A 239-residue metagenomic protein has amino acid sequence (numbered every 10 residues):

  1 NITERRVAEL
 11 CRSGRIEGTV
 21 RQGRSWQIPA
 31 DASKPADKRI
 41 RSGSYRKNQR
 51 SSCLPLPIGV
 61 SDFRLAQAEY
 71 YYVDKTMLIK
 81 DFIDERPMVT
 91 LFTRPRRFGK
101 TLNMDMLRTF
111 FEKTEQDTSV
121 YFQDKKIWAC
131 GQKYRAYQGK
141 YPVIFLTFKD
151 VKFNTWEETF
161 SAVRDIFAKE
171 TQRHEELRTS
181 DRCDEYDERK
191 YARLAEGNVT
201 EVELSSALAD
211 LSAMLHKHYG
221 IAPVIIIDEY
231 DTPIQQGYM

Functional and structural regions predicted by a protein language model:
N1-V7: Polyanion-binding surface elements
G18-Q27: Short Lys/Arg-enriched helix C-cap and helix-to-coil transition segments that create basic nucleic-acid-contact patches
D31-S51: A short, Lys/Arg-enriched interface patch at domain edges and termini
Q49-C130: Walker A/P-loop-proximal flanking segment of P-loop NTPase domains
P57-V60, F145, V151-E158, A162-S205 (+1 more regions): Conserved P-loop NTPase mechanochemical-coupling segment
R64, D74, K80, T109-E176: P-loop NTPase motor core
E201-A222: Conserved helicase/translocase P-loop NTPase motor core
G220-M239: Conserved P-loop NTPase "ATPase switch" module shared by AAA+ and STAND
